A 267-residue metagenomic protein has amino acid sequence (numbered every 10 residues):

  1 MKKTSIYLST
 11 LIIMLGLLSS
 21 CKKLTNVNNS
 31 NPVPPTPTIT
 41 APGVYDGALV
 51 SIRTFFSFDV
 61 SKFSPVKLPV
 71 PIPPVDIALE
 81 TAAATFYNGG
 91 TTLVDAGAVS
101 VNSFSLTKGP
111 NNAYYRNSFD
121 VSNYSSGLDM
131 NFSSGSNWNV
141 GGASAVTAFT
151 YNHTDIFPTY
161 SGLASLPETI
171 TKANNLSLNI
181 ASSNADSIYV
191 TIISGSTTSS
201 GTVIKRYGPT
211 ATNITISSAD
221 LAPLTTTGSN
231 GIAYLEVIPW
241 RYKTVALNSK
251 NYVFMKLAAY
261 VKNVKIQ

Functional and structural regions predicted by a protein language model:
M1-S9: Bacterial N-terminal signal peptides that target proteins for export
T4-S5, G16-F56: Bacterial Sec-dependent N-terminal signal peptides
G43-A82: Post-signal-peptide N-terminal segment of Sec-exported extracytoplasmic proteins
Y114-N117, S122-N123, N137-E168: Extracytoplasmic/secretory-pathway segments with low complexity and glycosylation-like composition
V121-L128, T212-P223: Exposed aromatic-hydrophobic patches
G127-T147, T226-T244: Short, aromatic- and glycine-rich surface loops/edge beta-strands on solvent-exposed regions
A148-A164, N248-Q267: Short beta-strand elements
D155-D220: Short helix-loop boundary/capping segments
